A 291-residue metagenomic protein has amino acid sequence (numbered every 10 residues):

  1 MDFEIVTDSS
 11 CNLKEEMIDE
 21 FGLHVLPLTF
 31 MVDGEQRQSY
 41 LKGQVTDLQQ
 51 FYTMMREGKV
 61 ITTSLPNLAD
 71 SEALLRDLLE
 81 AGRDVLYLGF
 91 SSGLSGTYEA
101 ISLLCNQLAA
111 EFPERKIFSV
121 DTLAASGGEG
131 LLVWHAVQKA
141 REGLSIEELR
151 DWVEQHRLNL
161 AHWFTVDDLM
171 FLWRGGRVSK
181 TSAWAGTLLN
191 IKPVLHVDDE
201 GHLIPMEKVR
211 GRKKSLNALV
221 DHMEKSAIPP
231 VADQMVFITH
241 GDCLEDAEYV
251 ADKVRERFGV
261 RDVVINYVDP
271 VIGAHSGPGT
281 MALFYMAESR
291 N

Functional and structural regions predicted by a protein language model:
E4, S10-H24, T29-M31, E35 (+4 more regions): Mixed-charge interfacial surface used for oligomerization/domain docking and macromolecular partner engagement
E4-S64, L68-D70: N-terminal glycine-rich anion-binding loop in soluble enzyme alpha/beta folds
G58-A69, G89-G96, L123-A124: Short coil/turn segments at secondary-structure boundaries
D70-I101: N-terminal glycine-rich phosphate/adenylate-binding segment common to multiple enzyme folds
R83-Y87, R115-V120: Short, flexible active-site-proximal loops enriched in glycine and acidic residues
